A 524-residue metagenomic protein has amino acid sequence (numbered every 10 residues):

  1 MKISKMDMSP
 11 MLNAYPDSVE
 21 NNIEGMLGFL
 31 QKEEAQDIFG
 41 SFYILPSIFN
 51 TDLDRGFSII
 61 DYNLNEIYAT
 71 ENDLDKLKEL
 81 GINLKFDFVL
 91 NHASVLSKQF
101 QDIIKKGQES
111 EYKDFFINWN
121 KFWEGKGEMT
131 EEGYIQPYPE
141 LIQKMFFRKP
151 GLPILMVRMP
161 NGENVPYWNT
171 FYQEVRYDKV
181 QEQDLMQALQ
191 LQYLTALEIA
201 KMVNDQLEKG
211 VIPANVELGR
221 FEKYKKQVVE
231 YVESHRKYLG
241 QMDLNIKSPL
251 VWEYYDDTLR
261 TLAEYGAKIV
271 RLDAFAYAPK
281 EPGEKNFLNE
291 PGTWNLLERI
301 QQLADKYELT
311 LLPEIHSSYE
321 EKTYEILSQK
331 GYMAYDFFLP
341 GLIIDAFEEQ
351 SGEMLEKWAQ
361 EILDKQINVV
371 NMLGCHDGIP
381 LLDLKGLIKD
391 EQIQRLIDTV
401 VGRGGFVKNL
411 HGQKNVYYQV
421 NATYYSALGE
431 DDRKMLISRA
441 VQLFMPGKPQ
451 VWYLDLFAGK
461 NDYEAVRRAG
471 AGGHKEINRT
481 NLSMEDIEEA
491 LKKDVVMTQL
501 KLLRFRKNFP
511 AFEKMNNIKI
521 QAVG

Functional and structural regions predicted by a protein language model:
M1-G524: Active-site and adjacent substrate-binding regions of carbohydrate-active enzymes
